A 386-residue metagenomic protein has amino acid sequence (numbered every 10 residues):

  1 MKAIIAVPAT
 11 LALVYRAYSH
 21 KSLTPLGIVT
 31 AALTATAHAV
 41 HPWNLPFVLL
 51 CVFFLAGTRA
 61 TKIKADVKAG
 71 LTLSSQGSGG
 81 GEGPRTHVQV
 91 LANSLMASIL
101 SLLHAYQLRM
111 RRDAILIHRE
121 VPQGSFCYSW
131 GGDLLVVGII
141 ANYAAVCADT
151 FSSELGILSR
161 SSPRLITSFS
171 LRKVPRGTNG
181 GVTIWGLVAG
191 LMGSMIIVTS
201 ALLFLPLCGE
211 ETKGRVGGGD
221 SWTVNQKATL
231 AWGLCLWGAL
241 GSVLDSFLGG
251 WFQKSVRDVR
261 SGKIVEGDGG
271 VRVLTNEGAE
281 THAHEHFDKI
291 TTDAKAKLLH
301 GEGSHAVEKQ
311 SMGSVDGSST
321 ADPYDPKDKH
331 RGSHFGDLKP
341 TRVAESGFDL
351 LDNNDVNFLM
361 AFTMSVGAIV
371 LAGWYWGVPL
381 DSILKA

Functional and structural regions predicted by a protein language model:
M1-A386: Hydrophobic alpha-helical transmembrane segments
